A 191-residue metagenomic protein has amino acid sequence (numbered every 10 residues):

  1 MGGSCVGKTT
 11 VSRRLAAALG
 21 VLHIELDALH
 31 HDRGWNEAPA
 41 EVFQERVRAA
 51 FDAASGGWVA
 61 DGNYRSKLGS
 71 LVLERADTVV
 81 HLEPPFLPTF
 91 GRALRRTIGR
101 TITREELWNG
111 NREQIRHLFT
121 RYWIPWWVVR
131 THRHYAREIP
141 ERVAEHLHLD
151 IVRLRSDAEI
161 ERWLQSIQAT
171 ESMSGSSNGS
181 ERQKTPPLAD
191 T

Functional and structural regions predicted by a protein language model:
S4: The conserved Walker
K8: Conserved lysine of the Walker
R13-G57: Conserved substrate/cofactor phosphate-moiety recognition/catalytic segment in nucleotide-dependent phosphotransferases
A18, W126-T191: NTP-dependent small-molecule kinase module
H23-E25, V79, H148-R153: Conserved beta-strand scaffold positions in the cores of enzyme catalytic domains, especially in NTP/NDP-utilizing
A40-E45, I98-G99, T170: Short, hinge-like loop/turn segments at secondary-structure boundaries
E45-F90: Glycine-rich phosphate-binding loop used to anchor ATP phosphates in small-molecule kinases, encompassing both
P84-Y135: A glycine- and Lys/Arg-enriched "phosphate-lid" helix/loop adjacent to the NTP-binding pocket of small-molecule kinases
